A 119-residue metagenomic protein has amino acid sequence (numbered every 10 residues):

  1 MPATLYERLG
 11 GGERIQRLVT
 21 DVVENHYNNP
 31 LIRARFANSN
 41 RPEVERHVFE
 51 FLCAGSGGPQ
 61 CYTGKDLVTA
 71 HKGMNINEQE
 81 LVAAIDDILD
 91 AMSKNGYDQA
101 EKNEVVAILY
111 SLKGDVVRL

Functional and structural regions predicted by a protein language model:
M1-L119: Core of compact, soluble alpha-helical bundle domains
